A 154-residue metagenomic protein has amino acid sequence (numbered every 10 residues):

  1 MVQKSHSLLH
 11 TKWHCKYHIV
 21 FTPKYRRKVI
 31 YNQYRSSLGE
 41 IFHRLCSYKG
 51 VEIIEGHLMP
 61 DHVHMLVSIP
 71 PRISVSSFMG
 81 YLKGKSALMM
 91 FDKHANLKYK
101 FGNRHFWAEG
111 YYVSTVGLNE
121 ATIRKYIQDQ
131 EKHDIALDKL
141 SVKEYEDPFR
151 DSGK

Functional and structural regions predicted by a protein language model:
M1-K154: Basic nucleic-acid-binding interfaces
